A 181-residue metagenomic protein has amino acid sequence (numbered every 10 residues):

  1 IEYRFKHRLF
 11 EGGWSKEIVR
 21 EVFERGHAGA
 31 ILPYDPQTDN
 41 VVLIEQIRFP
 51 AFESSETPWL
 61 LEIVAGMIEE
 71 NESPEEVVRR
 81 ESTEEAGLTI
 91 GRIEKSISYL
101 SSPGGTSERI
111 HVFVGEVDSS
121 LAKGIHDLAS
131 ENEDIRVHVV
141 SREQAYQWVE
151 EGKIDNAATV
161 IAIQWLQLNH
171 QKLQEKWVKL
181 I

Functional and structural regions predicted by a protein language model:
I1-T38: Acidic, metal-coordinating catalytic segment for phosphate/diphosphate chemistry, firing primarily on the Nudix
E2-R4, P33, V114-E116, V139-S141: Short, well-ordered beta-strand micro-motif
F5-F10, S102-K123: Active-site-adjacent beta-strand/loop module that shapes the phosphate/pyrophosphate-binding cleft
G12-K16, A122-D127, V149: Short, charged, solvent-exposed linker or helix-capping segments at domain edges/interfaces that act as flexible hinges
R20-F23, L32, N40-R80, A122 (+3 more regions): Conserved Nudix-box catalytic region and its N-terminal flanking loop in Nudix hydrolases and closely related
E45, E56-L61, E70, K95 (+4 more regions): Nudix hydrolase/Nudix homology domain
E75, A86-S96: Short, structured loop/turn "capping" segments at alpha-beta junctions
